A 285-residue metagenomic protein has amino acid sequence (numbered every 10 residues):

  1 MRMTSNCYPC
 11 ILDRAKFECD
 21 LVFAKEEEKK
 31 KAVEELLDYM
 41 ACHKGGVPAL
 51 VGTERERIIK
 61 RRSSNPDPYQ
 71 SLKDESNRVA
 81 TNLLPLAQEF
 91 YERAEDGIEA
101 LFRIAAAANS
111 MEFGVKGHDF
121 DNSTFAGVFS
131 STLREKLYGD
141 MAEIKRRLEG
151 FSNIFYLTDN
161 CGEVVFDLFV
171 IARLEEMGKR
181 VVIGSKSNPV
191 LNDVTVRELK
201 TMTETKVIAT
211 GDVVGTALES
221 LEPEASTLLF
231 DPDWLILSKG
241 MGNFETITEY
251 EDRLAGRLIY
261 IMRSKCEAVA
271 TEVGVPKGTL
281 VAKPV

Functional and structural regions predicted by a protein language model:
R2-F151: Electropositive, gly/pro-rich neighborhoods at or near active sites that engage anionic ligands
A108, L157, K239-G240: Short, well-ordered coil/turn residues at beta-beta hairpins and beta-strand->alpha-helix junctions within
K145, L168-A172, A225-L229: Short amphipathic alpha-helical segments and helix-helix/interface helices
S152-N153, K179-I183, R257: Residues at the starts of beta-strands that form the adenosine-phosphate
N153-F155, W234-L235: Structural motif
D159, V165-V170, V194-V196, I247-Y250: A short secondary-structure junction signal
C161-I183: Histidine-anchored nucleotide/phosphate-binding helix
S185-P189, T195-V285: C-terminal functional extensions of proteins
